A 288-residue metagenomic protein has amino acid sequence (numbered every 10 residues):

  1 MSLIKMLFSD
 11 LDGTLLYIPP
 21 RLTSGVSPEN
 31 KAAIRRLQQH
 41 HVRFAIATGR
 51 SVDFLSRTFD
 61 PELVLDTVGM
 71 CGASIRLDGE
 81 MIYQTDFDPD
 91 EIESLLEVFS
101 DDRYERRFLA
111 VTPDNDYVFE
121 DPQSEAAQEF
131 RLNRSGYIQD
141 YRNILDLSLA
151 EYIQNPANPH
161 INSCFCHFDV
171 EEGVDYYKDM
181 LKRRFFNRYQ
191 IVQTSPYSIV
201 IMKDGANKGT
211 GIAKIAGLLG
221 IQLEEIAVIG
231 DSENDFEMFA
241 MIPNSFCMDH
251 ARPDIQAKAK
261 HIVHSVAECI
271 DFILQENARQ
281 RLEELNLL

Functional and structural regions predicted by a protein language model:
S2-M6, L15-Y17, S27, I199-L288: Mg2+-dependent phosphoryl-transfer enzymes with acidic/Ser/Thr/Gly-rich catalytic loops
L3-F8, E29-V42, L181-F185: A short, Lys/Arg-enriched amphipathic alpha-helix followed by its capping loop at the start of a domain
I4, H41, V64, I161-N162 (+2 more regions): Short, well-ordered alpha-helix to beta-strand connector turns
P28-L132: Active-site phosphate-binding/coordination module
F44, R106-F108, I191, S245 (+1 more regions): Hydrophobic beta-strand scaffold residues
L55-T58, L181, I255: Hydrophobic packing residues within well-ordered alpha-helices of enzyme cores
E62-L63, C71, F185-N187, M241-I242 (+1 more regions): Short, structured coil segments at secondary-structure junctions
R107, T112-I229: Conserved acidic, metal-coordinating active-site core of Asp-based, Mg2+-dependent phosphoryl-transfer enzymes
